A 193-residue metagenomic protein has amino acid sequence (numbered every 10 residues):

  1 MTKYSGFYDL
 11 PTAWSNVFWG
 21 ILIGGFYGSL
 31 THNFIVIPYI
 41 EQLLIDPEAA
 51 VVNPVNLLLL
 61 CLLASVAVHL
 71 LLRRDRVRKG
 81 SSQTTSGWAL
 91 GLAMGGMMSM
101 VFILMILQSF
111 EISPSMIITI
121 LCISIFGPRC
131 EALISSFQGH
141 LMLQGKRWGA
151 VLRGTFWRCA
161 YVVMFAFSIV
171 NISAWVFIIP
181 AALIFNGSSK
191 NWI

Functional and structural regions predicted by a protein language model:
M1-I193: Hydrophobic alpha-helical segments at protein termini of multi-pass membrane proteins
